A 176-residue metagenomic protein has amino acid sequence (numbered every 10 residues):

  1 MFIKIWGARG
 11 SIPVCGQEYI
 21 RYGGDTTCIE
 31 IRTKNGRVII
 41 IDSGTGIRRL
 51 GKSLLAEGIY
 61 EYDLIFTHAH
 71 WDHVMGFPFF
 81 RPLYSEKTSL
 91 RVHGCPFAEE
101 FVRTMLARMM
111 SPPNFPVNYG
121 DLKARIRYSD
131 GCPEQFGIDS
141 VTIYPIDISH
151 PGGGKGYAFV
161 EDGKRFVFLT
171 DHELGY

Functional and structural regions predicted by a protein language model:
M1-V167: Binuclear metal-dependent hydrolase catalytic cores
R165, E173-Y176: Cap/insert and terminal regions of metallo-dependent hydrolase folds
